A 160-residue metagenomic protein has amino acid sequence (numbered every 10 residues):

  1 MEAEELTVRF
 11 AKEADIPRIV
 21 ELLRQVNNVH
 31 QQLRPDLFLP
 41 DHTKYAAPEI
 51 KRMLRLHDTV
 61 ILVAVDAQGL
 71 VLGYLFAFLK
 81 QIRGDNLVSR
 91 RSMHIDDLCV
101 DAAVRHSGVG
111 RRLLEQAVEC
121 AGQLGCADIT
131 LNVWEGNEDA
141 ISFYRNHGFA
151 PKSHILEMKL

Functional and structural regions predicted by a protein language model:
M1-P17, Q25: Conserved N-terminal entry element of GNAT/NAT acetyltransferase domains
N27-I50: Conserved GNAT-fold acetyl-CoA-binding loop/helix
P48-V63, H94: A short helix-loop-beta-strand connector motif used in the catalytic cores of GNAT acetyltransferases and, in some
V63, L70-L79, H94, C99: Conserved beta-strand in the GNAT
V88-A102, H154-E157: Conserved acetyl-CoA binding element of GNAT-fold acetyltransferases
D97-V100, H106-E119, N146: Conserved acetyl-CoA-binding loop-helix of GNAT-fold acetyltransferases
R111, E115, Q123, E135-S153 (+1 more regions): Conserved active-site alpha-helix within GNAT-family acetyltransferase domains
G122-N132: Conserved GNAT acetyl-CoA-binding A-motif
